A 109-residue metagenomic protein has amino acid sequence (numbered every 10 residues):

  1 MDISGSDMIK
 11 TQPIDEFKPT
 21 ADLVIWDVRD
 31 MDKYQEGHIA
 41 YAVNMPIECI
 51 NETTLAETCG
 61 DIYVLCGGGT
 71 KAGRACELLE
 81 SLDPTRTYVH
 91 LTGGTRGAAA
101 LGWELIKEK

Functional and structural regions predicted by a protein language model:
M1-V24, V28-I62, T70-K109: Rhodanese-like catalytic fold shared by cysteine-dependent sulfurtransferases and DSP/PTP-type phosphatases
C66: Short cysteine clusters
